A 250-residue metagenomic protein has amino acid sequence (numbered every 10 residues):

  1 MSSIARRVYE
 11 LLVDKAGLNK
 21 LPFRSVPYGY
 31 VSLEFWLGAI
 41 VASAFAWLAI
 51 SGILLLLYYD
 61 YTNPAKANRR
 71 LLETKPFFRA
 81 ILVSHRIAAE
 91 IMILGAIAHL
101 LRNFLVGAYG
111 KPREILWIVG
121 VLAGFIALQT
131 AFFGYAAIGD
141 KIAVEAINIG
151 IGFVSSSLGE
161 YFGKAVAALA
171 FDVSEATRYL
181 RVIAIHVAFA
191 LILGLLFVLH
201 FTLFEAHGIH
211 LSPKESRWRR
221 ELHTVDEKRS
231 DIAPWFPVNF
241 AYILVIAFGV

Functional and structural regions predicted by a protein language model:
M1-V250: Membrane-embedded alpha-helical bundles that constitute the cytochrome b-like, heme-associated redox core of multi-pass
